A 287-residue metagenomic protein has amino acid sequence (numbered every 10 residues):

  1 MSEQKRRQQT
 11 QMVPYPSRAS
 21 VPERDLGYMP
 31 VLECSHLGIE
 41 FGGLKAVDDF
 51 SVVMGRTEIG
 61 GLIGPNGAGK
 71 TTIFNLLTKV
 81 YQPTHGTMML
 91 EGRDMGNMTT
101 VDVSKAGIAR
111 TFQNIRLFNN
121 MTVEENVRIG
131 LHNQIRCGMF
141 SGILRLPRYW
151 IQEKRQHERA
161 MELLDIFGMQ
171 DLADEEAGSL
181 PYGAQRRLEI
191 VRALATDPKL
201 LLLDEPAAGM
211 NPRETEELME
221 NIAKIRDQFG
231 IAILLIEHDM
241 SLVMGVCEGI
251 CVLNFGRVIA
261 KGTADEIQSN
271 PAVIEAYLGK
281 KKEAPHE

Functional and structural regions predicted by a protein language model:
S2-E287: Glycine-rich phosphate-binding loops of nucleotide-dependent enzymes
